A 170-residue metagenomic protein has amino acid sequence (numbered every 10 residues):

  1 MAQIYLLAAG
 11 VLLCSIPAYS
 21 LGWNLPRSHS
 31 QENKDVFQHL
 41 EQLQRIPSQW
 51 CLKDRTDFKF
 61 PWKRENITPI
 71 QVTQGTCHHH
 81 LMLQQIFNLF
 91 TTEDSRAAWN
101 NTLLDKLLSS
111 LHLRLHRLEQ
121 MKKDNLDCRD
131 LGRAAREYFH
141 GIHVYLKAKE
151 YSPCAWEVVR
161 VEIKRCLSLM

Functional and structural regions predicted by a protein language model:
M1-A9: Classical eukaryotic N-terminal signal peptides for Sec-dependent ER targeting/secretion, especially the positively
L7-A8, I16, K53-R55: N-terminal functional modules and adjacent low-complexity/disordered segments of proteins
V11-S28: N-terminal signal peptide
S30-C77, L89-M170: Extracellular/luminal segments of secreted precursors and ectodomains of membrane proteins
M82-L83: Extended amphipathic alpha-helical interaction segments
